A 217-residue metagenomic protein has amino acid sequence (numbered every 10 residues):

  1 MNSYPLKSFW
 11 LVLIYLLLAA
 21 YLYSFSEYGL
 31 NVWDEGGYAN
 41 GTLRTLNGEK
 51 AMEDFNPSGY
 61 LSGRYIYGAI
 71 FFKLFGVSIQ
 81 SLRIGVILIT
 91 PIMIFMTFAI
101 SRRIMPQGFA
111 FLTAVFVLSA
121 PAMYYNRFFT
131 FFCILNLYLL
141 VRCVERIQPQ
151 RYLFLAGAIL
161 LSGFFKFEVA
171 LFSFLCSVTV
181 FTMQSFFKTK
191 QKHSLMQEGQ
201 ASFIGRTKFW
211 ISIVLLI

Functional and structural regions predicted by a protein language model:
F9-L18, K192-I217: Hydrophobic alpha-helical membrane-interfacial segments at the cytosolic entry of transmembrane helices
S26-G41, A51-G68, V77-Q80: Extracytoplasmic catalytic/substrate-binding loops of multi-pass membrane glycan-assembly enzymes
P57, G68, L82-I89, Y125: Alpha-helical transmembrane segments of multi-pass integral membrane proteins
L61, V86, L118-L137: Membrane-interface micro-motifs in multi-pass membrane enzymes
I84-I104, L135, L139: Transmembrane-helix motifs of polytopic, lipid-linked glycan transferases
I94-S119, F131, P149-Q150: Transmembrane-helix signature of polytopic, membrane-embedded enzymes that assemble or transfer cell-envelope glycans
R102-R103, N136-F154, A158, S162 (+1 more regions): Membrane-interface transmembrane helices that cradle and orient dolichyl/undecaprenyl
V117-A120, R151-F167, F172-F181, V214-L216: Membrane-interface alpha helices of multi-pass inner-membrane proteins
